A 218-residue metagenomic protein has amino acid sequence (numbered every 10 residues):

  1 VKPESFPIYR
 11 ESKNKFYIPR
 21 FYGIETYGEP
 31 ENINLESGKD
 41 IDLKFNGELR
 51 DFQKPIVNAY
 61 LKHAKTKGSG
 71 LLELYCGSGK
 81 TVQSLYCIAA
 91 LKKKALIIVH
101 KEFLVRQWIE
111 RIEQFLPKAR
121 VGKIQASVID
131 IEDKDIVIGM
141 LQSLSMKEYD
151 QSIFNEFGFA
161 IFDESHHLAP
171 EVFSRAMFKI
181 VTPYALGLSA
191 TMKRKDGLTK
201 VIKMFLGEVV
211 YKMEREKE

Functional and structural regions predicted by a protein language model:
V1-E36: Interdomain "pre-motor" coupling segment immediately N-terminal to P-loop NTPase/helicase cores
P3-S5, E31-E73: Conserved pre-motif I regulatory segment
Y60, C87-L91, W108, A176: Hydrophobic residues on the short alpha-helix immediately C-terminal to a glycine-rich phosphate/catalytic loop
K65-I88, L96: Walker A/P-loop
K94-K101, I112: Conserved RecA-like ASCE P-loop NTPase motor core of nucleic-acid helicases/translocases
F103-S127: Conserved helix-turn-beta segment of the N-terminal RecA-like "Helicase ATP-binding" lobe in SF1/SF2 helicases
A126-F159, P170-R175: Conserved helix/coil segment N-terminal to the catalytic DExD/H
G158-F159, H166-E218: Post-DEXD/H (motif II) to motif III coupling segment of the RecA-like Helicase ATP-binding lobe
